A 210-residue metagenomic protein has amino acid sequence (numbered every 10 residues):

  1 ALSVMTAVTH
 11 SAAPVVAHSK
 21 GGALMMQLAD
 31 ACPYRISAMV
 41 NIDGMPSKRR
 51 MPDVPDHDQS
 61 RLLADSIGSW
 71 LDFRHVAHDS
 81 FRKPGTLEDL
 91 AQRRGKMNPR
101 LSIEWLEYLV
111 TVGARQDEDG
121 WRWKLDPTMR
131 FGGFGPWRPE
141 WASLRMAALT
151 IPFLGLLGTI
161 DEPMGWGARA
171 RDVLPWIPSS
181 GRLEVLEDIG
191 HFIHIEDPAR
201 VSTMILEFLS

Functional and structural regions predicted by a protein language model:
A1-A13: Conserved acidic catalytic loop of the alpha/beta-hydrolase fold
L2, A91, P198-L206: Short, amphipathic alpha-helical "lid/cap" segments that border enzyme active or binding sites
V15-A17, I42: Short beta-strand immediately N-terminal to the catalytic nucleophile in serine-hydrolase-like folds
A17, G21, M25: Gly/Ala-rich beta-loop-alpha elbow adjacent to hydrolase catalytic centers
D30, S37-K83: Flexible "cap/lid" loop of the alpha/beta hydrolase fold
S80-M164: Alpha/beta-hydrolase
A147-I189: Conserved loop-alpha-helix segment in the C-terminal half of the alpha/beta-hydrolase fold that carries the catalytic
L186-P198, S202: Catalytic histidine-centered segment of alpha/beta-hydrolase-like enzymes
